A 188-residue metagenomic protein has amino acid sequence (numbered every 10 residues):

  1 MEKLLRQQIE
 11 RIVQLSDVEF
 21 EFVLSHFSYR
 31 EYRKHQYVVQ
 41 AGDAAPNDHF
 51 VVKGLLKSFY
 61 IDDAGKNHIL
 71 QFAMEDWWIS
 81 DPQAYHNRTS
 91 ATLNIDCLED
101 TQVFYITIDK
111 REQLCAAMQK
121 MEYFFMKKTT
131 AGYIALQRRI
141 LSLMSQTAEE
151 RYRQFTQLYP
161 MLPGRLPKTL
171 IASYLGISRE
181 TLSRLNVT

Functional and structural regions predicted by a protein language model:
M1-S28: Cyclic nucleotide-binding regulatory module and flanking cytosolic helices
I9, Y32-V39: Amphipathic, Lys/Arg- and hydrophobic-enriched alpha-helical face
Q14-L15, R30, D48, Q102 (+1 more regions): Localized chelating/binding microdomains that coordinate divalent metal ions or stabilize phosphate-bearing
R30, H49, Q71, D96 (+3 more regions): Residues that recognize and position ribonucleotide moieties
Y37-L98: Cyclic nucleotide-binding regulatory domains
A91, K110-T147, R151: A small-molecule sensor/coupling module
Q146-T188: Phosphate-/nucleic-acid-contacting segments
